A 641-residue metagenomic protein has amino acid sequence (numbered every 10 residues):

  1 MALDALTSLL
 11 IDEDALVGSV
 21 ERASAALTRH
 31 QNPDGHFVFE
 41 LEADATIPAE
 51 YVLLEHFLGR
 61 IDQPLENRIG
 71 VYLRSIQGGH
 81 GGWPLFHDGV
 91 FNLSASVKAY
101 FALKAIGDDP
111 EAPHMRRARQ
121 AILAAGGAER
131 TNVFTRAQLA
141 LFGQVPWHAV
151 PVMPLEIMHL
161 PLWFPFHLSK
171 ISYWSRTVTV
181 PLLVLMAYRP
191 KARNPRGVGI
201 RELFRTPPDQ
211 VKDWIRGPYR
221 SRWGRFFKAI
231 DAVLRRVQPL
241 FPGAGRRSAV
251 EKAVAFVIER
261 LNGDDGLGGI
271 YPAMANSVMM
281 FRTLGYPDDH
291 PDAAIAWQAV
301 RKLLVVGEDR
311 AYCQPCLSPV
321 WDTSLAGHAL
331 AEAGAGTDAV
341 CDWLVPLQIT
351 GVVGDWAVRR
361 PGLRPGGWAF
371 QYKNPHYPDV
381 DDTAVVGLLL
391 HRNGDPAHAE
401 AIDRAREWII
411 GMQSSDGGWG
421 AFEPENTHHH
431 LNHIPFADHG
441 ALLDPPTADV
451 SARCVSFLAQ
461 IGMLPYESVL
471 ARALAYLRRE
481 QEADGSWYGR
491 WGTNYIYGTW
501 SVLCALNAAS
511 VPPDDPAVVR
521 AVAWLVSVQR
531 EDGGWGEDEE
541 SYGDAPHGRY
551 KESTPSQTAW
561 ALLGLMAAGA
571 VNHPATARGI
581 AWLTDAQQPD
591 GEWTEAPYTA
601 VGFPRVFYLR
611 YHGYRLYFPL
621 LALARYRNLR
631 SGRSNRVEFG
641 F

Functional and structural regions predicted by a protein language model:
M1-F641: Preference for long, amphipathic alpha-helical scaffolds in soluble/luminal domains and all-alpha bundles
